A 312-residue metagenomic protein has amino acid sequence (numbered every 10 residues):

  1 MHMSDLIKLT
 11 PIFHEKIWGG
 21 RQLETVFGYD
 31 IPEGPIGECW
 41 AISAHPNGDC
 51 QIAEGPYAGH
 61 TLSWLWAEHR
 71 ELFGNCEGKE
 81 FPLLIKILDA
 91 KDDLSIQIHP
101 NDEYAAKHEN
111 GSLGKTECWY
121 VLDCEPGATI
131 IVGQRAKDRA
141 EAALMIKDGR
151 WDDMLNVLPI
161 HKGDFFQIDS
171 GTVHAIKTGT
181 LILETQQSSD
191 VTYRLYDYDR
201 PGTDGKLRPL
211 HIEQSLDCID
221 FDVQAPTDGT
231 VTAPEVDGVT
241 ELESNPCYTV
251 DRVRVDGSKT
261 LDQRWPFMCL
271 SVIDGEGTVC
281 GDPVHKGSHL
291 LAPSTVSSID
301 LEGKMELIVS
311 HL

Functional and structural regions predicted by a protein language model:
M1-K137, D197-A225, V250: Transition-metal
E80, L88-D93, E103, C124-G127 (+3 more regions): Ligand-binding loop in jelly-roll beta-barrel domains
I87, S95-Q97, C118-Y120, V157 (+6 more regions): Conserved hydrophobic/aromatic beta-strand scaffold that supports enzyme active sites
G127-H161, Q263-H285: A short beta-strand-loop-beta hairpin characteristic of the jelly-roll/cupin
K147, W151-M154, F165-Q167, V173-Q224: An exposed, glycine/acidic-rich loop-and-rim segment of catalytic or binding clefts
L155-Q167, L181, T278-S298: Short acidic-glycine-tyrosine-enriched beta hairpin
D228-S288, T295-V296: Acidic/His-leaning functional-site neighborhoods
